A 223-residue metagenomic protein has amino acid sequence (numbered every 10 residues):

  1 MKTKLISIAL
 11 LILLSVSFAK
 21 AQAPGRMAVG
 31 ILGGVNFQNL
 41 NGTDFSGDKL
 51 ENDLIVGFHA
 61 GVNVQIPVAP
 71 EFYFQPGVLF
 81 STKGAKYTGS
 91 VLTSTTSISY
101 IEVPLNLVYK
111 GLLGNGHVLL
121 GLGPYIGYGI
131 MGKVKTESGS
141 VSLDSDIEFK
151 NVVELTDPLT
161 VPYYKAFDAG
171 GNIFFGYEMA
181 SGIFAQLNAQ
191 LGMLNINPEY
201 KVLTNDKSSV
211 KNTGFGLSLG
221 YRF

Functional and structural regions predicted by a protein language model:
M1-A28, L32, L219, F223: Bacterial Sec-dependent N-terminal signal peptides
A21-G61, N115, G127, S138-S142 (+4 more regions): Short glycine/proline- and aromatic-enriched beta-strand/turn motifs that initiate or cap beta-hairpins
P24, A69, L112-G116, A180-G182: Outer-membrane beta-barrel channels and translocator barrels
I31-V35, F58-V68, V78-F80, V103-Y109 (+4 more regions): Residues on the lipid-exposed face of transmembrane beta-strands in outer-membrane beta-barrel proteins
L40-N52, T82-S99, I130-K165, I196-V210: Flexible, solvent-exposed loop segments that connect beta-strands
H59, I98, N212-G216: Transmembrane beta-barrel architecture of outer membranes
E71-F74, V118, G182-L187: Repeated loop/turn-to-beta-strand initiation elements of outer-membrane beta-barrel proteins
L79, L159-P162, A166-I173, E178-F223: Predominantly the C-terminal beta-signal and adjacent terminal strand-loop region of outer-membrane beta-barrel
